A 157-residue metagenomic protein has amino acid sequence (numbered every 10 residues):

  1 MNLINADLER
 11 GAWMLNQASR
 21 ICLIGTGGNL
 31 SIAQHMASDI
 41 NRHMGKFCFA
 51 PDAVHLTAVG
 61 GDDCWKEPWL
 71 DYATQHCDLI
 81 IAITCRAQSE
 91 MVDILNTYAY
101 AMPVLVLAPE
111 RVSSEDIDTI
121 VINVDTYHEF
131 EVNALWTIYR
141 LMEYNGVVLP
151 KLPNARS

Functional and structural regions predicted by a protein language model:
M1-A18: A short, well-structured juxtamembrane/interface segment
C22-R156: Glycine-rich phosphate-binding loops that contact phosphosugars or nucleotide phosphates
